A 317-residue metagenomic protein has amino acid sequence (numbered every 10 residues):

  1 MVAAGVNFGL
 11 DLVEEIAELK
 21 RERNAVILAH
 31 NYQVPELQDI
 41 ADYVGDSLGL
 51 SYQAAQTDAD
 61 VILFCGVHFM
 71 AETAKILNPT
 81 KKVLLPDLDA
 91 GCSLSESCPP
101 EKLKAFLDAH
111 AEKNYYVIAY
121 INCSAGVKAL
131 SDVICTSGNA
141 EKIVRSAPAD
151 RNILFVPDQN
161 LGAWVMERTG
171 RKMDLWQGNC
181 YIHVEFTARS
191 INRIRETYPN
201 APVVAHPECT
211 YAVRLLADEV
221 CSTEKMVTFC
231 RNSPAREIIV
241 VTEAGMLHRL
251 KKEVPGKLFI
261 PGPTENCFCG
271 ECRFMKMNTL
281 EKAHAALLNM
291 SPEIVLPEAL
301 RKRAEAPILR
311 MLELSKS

Functional and structural regions predicted by a protein language model:
M1-V240, L247-P261, E265-S317: Active-site loop-to-helix "anion-binding N-cap" substructures in soluble metabolic enzymes
